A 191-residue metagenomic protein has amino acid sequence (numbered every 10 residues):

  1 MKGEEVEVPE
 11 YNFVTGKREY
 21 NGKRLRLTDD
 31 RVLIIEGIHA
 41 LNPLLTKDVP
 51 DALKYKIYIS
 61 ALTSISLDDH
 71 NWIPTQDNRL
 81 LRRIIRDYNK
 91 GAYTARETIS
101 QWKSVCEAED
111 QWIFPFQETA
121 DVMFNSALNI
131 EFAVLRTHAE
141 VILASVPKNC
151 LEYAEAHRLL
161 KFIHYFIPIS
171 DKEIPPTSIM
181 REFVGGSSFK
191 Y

Functional and structural regions predicted by a protein language model:
M1-Y20, V32: Conserved nucleotide-sensing/catalytic segment adjacent to the nucleotide-binding pocket in NTP-handling enzymes
R18-G22, E109-Q111: A generic local structural motif
G22-L27, E36: Glycine-rich phosphate/ribose-binding loops and adjacent secondary-structure elements that form binding surfaces
L27-D29, D51-A52: Short loop/turn elements that form and flank the Walker-type P-loop nucleotide-binding site in RecA-like NTPase cores
D29-D30, F114: A generic hydrophobic-helix recognition signal that picks specific residues within alpha-helical hydrophobic
V32-E36, Y58: Structural recognition of the conserved hydrophobic beta-strand(s) that form the central parallel beta-sheet of P-loop
I38-L41: Short beta->alpha connector loops
P43-Y191: Conserved NTP phosphate-binding and transfer environment spanning the P-loop NTPase/kinase superfamily
